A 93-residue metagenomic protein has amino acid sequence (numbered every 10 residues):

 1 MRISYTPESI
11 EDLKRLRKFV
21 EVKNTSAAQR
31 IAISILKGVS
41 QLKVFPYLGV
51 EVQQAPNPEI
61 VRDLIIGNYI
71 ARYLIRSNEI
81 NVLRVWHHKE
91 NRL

Functional and structural regions predicted by a protein language model:
M1-R2, L93: Absolute protein N-terminus
R2-I60: Basic, Lys/Arg-enriched alpha-helical interface segments
I66-L93: Enriched for short, Lys/Arg-rich terminal
